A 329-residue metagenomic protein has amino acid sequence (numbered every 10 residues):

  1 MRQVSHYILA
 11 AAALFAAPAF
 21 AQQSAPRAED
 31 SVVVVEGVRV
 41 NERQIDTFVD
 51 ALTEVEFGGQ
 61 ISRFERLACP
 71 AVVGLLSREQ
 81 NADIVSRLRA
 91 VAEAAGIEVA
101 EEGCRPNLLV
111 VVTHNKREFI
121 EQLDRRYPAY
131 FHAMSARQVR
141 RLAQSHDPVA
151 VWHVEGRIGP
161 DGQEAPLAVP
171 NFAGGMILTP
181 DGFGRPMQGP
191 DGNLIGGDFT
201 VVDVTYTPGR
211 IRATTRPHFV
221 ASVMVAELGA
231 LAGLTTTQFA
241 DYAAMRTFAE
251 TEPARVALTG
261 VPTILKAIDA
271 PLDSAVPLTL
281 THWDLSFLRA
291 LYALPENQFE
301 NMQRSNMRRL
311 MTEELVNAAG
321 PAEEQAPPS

Functional and structural regions predicted by a protein language model:
M1-I8: Bacterial N-terminal signal peptides that target proteins for export
A16-P18: N-terminal signal peptide c-region/cleavage motif recognized by signal peptidases
Q22-Q23: Boundary of Sec targeting at the N-terminus
R27-A28, Q60-E65, R216: Short, flexible turn/loop "capping" segments at secondary-structure junctions
A28-V40: N-terminal secretion/transport leader regions
V40-F64: Compositionally biased P/S/T/G-rich terminal and signal peptide-adjacent segments that lie outside catalytic cores
A71-A92, G96-A319: Long, folded non-catalytic interaction modules
A326-S329: Short, solvent-exposed mixed-charge patches
